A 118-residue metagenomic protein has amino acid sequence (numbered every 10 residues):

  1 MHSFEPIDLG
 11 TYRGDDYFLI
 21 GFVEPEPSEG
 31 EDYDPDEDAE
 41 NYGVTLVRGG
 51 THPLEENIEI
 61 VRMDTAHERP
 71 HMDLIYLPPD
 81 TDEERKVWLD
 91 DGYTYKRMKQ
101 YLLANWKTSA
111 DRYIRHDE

Functional and structural regions predicted by a protein language model:
M1-G50: Negatively charged, low-complexity tracts enriched in Asp/Glu with abundant Ser/Thr
I7-Y12, L19-F22, L46, I58 (+3 more regions): Extended hydrophobic/Leu-rich segments
L19, D38-N41, I60, R97-M98 (+1 more regions): Generic hydrophobic, helix-prone segments enriched in Leu/Val/Ile
D36-E84: A short, structured beta-strand/loop element
M63-E118: Mixed-charge, Lys/Arg-enriched low-complexity segments
